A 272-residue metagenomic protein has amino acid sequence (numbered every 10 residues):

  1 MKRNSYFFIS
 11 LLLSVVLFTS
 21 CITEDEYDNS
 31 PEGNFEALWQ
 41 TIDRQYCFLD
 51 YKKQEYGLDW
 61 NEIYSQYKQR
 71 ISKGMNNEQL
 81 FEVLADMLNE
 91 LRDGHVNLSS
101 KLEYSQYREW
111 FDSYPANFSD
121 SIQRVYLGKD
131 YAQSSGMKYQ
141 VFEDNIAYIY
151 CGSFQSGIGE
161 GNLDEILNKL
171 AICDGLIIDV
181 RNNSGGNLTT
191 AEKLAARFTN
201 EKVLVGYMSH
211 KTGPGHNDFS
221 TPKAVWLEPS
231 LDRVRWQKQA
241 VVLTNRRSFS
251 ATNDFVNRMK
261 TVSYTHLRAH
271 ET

Functional and structural regions predicted by a protein language model:
M1-D28: Bacterial Sec-dependent N-terminal signal peptides
S20-H210, D218-A224, Q239: Flexible, low-complexity junctional segments that flank or bridge functional domains
M87, S248-V262: Cysteine-centered nucleophilic/redox motifs
E165-K169, V225-D232, N257-K260: Mature extracellular/periplasmic domains of secretome proteins
N183-G186, N245-T252: Gly/Ser-rich catalytic serine loop of serine hydrolases
G185, P229-W236: Active-site microenvironments of hydrolase-like enzyme catalytic domains
T265-T272: Conserved small/polar residues in nucleotide/adenosyl-binding loops
